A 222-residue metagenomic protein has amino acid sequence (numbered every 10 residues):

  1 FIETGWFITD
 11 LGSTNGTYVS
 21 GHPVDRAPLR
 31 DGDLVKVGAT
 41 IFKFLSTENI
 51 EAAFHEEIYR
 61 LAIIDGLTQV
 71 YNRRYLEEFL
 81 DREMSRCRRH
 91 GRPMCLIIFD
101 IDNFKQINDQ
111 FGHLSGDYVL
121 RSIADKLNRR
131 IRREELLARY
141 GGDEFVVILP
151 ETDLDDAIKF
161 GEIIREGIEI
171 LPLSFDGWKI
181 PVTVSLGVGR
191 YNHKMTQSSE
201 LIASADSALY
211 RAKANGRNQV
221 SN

Functional and structural regions predicted by a protein language model:
D10-T17, H22-L67, R74-R86, E135-L136 (+1 more regions): Signal-transducing coiled-coil linker helices
I58-E78, F99-G112, R121: Conserved nucleotide-binding and Mg2+-coordinating catalytic segments in signaling enzymes
T68, I97-D100, G142, A205: Conserved metal-coordinating catalytic motifs of nucleotidyl cyclase and c-di-GMP turnover enzymes
F79-F111, L127, A138: Active-site-proximal structural segments of metal-dependent nucleotidyl cyclase/transferase enzymes
K105, L120, K126-N128, A138 (+2 more regions): Short beta-strand->loop micro-motif that forms the acidic, two-metal-ion catalytic signature in nucleotide-processing
S115-L136, E144, I163, I168: Active-site-proximal alpha-helical element of nucleotidyl cyclase-like catalytic domains and analogous helices
L136-R139, I180: A short pre-motif secondary-structure segment
L154-I158, Y191-S221: Catalytic-core segments of nucleotide cyclases and related cyclic-nucleotide turnover enzymes
